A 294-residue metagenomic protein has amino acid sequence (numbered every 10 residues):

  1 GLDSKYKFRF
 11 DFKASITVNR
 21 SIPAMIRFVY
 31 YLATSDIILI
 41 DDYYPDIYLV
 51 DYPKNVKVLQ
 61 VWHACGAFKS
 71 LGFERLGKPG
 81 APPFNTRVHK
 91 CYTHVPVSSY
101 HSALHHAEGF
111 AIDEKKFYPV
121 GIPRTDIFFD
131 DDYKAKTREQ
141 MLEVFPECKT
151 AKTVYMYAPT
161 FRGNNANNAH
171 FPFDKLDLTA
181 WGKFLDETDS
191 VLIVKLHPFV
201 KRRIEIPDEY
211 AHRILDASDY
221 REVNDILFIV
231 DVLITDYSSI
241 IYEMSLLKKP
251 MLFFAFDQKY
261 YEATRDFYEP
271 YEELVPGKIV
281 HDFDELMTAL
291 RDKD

Functional and structural regions predicted by a protein language model:
G1, P123-I206, V280-D282: Conserved catalytic-core segment of nucleotide-activated headgroup transferases in glycan assembly
G1-D132: Active-site and donor-binding regions of nucleotide-sugar-utilizing enzymes
I22-S35, I193, P198-Y242: Donor nucleotide-activated moiety binding/catalytic core segment of transferases that use nucleotide-activated donors
Y30-Y31, D51, V88, C148 (+3 more regions): Structural alpha-helical scaffold elements that stabilize or flank donor/cofactor-binding regions in carbohydrate
D36, K90-V95, V191-L192, I229-V232 (+1 more regions): Short active-site oxyanion
I38-P45, L49-W62, R221-T264: A donor-sugar binding/catalytic signature common to diverse glycosyltransferases and related nucleotide-sugar
D42, S98-H101, L196-P198, Y237 (+1 more regions): Helix N-cap/beta->alpha junction signal
E205-H212, S239-D294: Catalytic binding pocket for nucleotide-activated donors in carbohydrate/polymer assembly enzymes
